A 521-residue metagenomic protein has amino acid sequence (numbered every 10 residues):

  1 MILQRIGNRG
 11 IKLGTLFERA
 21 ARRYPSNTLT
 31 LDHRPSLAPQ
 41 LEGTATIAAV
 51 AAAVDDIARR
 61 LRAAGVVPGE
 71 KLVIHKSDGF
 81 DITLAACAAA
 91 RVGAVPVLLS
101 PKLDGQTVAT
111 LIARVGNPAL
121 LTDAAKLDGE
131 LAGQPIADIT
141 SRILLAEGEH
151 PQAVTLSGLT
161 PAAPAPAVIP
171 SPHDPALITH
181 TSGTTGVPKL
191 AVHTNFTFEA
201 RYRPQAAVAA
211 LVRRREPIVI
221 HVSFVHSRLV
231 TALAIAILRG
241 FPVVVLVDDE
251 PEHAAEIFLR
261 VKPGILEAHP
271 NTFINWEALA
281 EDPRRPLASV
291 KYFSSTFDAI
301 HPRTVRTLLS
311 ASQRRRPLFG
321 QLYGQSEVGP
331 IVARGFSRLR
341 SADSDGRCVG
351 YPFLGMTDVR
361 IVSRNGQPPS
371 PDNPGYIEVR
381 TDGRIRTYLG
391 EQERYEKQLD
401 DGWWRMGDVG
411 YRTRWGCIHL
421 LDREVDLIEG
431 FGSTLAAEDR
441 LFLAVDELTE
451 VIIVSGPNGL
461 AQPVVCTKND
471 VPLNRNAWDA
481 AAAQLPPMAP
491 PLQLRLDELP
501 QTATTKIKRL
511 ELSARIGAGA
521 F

Functional and structural regions predicted by a protein language model:
P25-T28, P161-H180, G186-V187, L211-P217: Conserved pre-ATP/AMP-binding loop-to-beta segment of ANL
L29-G65, E70-G79, A86-C87, D104-A109 (+1 more regions): Conserved AMP-binding/adenylate-forming core of the ANL superfamily
T44-A48, A176-R203: Conserved AMP-binding A3 loop
E199-P217, V225-I265, L279-A280: Conserved AMP-binding/adenylation subdomain of ANL enzymes
I265-E267, L279-D343: Gly/Ser/Thr-rich phosphate-binding loop
L266, T381, T387, V409-M488: AMP-binding/adenylate-forming catalytic core of the ANL superfamily
Y351-M356, Q367-K397, G432: Conserved ATP/PPi-binding loop(s) of AMP-dependent carboxylate-activating enzymes
I452-G456, Q462-V464, A477-F521: Conserved C-terminal "lid"/linker of ANL adenylate-forming enzymes
